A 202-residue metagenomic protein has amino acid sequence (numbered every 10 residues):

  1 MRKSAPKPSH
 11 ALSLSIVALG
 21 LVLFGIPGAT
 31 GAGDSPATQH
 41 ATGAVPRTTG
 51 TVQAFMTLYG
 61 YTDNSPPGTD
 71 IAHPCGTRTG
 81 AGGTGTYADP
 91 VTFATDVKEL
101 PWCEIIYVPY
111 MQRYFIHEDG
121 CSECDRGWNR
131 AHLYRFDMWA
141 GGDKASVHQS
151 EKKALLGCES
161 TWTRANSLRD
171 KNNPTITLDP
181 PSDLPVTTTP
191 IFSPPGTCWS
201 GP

Functional and structural regions predicted by a protein language model:
M1-V17: N-terminal export and membrane-targeting signals
R2-A5, G20, G31-A37, I116: Well-ordered, non-transmembrane segments within structured domains
L14-I16, L21-G28, V186: Generic detector of low-complexity/intrinsically disordered segments and short hydrophobic N-terminal stretches
V22-T49: C-terminal region of N-terminal signal peptides and the immediate post-cleavage residues of exported proteins
H40-P202: Solvent-exposed, well-ordered loop and adjacent helix/strand elements within mature globular domains that form
